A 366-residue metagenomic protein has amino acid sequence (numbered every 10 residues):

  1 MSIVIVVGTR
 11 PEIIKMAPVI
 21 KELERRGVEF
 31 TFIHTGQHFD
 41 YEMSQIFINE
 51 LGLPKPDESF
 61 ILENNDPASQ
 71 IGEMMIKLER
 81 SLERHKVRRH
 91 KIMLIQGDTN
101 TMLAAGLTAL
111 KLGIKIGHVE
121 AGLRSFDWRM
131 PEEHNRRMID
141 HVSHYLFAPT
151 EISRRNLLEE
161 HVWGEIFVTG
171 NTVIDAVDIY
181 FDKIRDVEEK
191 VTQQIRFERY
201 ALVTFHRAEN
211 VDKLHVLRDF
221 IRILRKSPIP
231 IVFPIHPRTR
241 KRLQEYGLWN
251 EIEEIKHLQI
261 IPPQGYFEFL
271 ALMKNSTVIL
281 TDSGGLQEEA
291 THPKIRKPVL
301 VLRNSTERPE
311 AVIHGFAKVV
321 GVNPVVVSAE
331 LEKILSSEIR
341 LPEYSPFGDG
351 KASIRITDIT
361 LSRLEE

Functional and structural regions predicted by a protein language model:
M1-I229, K241-E366: Nucleotide-activated sugar donor-binding and catalytic core shared by glycosyltransferases and related lipid-linked
I231-F233: Short loop-to-beta-strand entry elements in the cores of soluble alpha/beta enzymes
H236: Conserved C-terminal portion of the radical SAM core fold that forms the substrate/S-adenosylmethionine-binding
